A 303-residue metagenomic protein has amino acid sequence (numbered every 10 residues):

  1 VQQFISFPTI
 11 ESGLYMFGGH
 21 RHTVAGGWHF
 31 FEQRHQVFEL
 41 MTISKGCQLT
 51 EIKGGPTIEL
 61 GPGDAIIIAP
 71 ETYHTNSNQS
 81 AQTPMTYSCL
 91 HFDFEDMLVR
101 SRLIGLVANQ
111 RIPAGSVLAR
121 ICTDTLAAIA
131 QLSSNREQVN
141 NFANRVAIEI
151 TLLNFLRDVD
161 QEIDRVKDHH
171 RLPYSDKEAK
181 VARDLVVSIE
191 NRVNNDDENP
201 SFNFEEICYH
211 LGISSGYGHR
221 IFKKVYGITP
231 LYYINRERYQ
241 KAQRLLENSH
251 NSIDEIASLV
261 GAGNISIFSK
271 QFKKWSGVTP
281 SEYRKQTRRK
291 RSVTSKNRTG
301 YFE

Functional and structural regions predicted by a protein language model:
V1-I67, N78, S292-E303: Generic protein-terminus/edge-of-domain signal
V1-R21, A65, P70-V139, L153-V166: A hydrophobic/aromatic-rich effector-binding and dimerization subdomain of bacterial HTH-type transcriptional regulators
P113-S116, E137-V146, R157-L211, K224-Y232 (+1 more regions): Short, Lys/Arg-enriched, Trp-marked, Pro/Gly-tolerant hinge/linker segments that flank
S201-E237, N251, A257-Q286: Basic/polar phosphate-binding segments, predominantly the helix-turn-helix DNA-binding elements of transcriptional
I234-Q243, E282-F302: Short, basic, alpha-helical segments at the C-terminal edge of helix-turn-helix-like DNA-binding modules
